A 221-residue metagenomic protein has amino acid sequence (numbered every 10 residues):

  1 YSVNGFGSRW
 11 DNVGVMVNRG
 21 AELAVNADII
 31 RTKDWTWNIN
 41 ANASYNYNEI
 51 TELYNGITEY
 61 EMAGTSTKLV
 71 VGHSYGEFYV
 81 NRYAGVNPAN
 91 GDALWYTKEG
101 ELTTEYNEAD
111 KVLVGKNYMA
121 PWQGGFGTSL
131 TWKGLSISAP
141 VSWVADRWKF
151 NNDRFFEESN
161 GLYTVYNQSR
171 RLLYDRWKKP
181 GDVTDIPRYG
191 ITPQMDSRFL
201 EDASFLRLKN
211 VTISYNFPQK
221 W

Functional and structural regions predicted by a protein language model:
Y1-G14, N40-N42, Y47-M119, S136-D202: Surface-exposed, extracytoplasmic segments of Gram-negative outer-membrane nutrient-acquisition systems
M16-N18, P121, L206: Membrane-spanning beta-strands of outer-membrane beta-barrel proteins
R19-I29, W37-Y45, G124-L130, L135-W143 (+1 more regions): Membrane-embedded beta-strands that build the outer-membrane beta-barrel scaffold
I30-K33, K220: Secondary-structure transition/capping motifs at alpha-helix termini and the adjoining loop/turn into the next element
D34-T36, M119-A120: Short glycine/proline-enriched turns and hinge-like loops at secondary-structure junctions
L206-W221: C-terminal structured "cap/appendage" subdomains that terminate the fold
